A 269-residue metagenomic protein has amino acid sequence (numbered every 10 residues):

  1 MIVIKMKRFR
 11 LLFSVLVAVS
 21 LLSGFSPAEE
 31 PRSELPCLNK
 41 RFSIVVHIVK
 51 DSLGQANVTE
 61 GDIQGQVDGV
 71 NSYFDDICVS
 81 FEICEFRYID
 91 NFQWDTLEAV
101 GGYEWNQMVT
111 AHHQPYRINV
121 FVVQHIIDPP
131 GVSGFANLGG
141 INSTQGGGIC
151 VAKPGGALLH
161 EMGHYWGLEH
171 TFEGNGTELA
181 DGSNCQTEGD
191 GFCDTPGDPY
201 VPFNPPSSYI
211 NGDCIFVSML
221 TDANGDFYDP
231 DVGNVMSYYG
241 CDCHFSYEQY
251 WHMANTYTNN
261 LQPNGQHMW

Functional and structural regions predicted by a protein language model:
M1-S33: Bacterial Sec-dependent N-terminal signal peptides
P27-R117, V122-I126, T256-W269: Propeptide-to-catalytic entry region of secreted or membrane-anchored zinc metalloproteases
L35-K40, D75, V109-Y116, N137-T144 (+1 more regions): Extracellular/periplasmic catalytic domains that process cell-envelope and extracellular macromolecules
Q55-D62, H112, V151-G155, Y228 (+1 more regions): Extracytoplasmic/periplasmic, Sec-exported soluble proteins
T59-Q66, P154-L158, S246-M253, Y257: Stable alpha-helical elements in mature extracytoplasmic
Q107-T177: Active-site-proximal segment of zinc-dependent metalloprotease catalytic domains
A152-C243: The catalytic-center signature of Zn2+-dependent metalloproteases
Y228, N234, Y239-W269: Low-complexity, Gly/Ser/Thr/Pro-rich intrinsically disordered linker/tail segments
